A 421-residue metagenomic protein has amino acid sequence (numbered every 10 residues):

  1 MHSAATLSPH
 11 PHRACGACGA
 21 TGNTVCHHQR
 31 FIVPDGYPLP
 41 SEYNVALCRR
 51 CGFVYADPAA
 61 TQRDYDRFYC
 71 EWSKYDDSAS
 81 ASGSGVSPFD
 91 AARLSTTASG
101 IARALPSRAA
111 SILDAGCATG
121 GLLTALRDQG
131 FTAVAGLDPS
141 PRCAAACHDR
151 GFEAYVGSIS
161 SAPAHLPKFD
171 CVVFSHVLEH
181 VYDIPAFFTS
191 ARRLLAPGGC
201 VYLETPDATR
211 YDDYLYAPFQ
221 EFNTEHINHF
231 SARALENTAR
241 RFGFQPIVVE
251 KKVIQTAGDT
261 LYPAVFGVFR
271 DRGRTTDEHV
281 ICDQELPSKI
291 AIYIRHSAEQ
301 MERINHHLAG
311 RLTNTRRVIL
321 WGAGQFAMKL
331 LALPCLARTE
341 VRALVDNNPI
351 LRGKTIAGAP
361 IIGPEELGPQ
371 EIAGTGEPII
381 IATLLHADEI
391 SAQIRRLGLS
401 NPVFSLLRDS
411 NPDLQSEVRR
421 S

Functional and structural regions predicted by a protein language model:
M1-S175, P185-F188, E250-K252, Y262-G267 (+2 more regions): Conserved N-terminal segment of class I S-adenosyl-L-methionine
Q29, L203-N228, A232-A239: Short, glycine-/aromatic-enriched active-site segment of Class I SAM-dependent methyltransferases
F131, A196-G199, L399-N401: A short helix->loop->beta-strand "cap" motif at the edges of active sites that frequently abuts
Y155, I247-E250, I362, P402-F404: General small-molecule cofactor/ligand-binding pocket signal
H176-H180: A short His-aromatic
Y182-A186, D213: Short N-terminal helix/helix-N-cap motif within the alpha/beta-hydrolase-1
P185-C200: A short glycine-rich, Lys/Arg-flanked "PGG" loop and its adjoining helix->strand segment in the class I
P263-S421: Hydrophobic, well-ordered beta-alpha structural blocks that scaffold small-molecule cofactor pockets
